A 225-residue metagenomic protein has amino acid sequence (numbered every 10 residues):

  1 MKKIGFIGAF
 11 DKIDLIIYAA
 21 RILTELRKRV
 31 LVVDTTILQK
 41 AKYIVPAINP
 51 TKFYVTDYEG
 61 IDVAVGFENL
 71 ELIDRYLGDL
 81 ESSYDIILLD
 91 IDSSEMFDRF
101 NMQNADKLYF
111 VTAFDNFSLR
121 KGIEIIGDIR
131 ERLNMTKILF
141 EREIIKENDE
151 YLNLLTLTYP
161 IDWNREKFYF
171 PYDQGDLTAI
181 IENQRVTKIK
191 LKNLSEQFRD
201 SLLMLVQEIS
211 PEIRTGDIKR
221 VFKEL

Functional and structural regions predicted by a protein language model:
K2-I13, R29-I86, D92-E95: P-loop/Walker-type NTP enzyme "switch/lid" segment
K12-A20, G122, L202: Short, highly selective alpha-helical patches that border small-molecule cofactor pockets in redox/cofactor-processing
I17, I86, I91-P171: Conserved catalytic-core segment of NTP-binding enzymes
A19-K28: A short, Lys/Arg-enriched amphipathic alpha-helix followed by its capping loop at the start of a domain
A47-G66, R75, I125-N134, L157-E166 (+1 more regions): Inter-domain helical "communication" segments and dimerization helices that couple sensory or membrane-embedded modules
K146-D200, M204: Beta-strand-loop-alpha "switch" segments that mediate conformational coupling across diverse proteins
I189, N193, E208-T215: Regulatory and interdomain segments flanking nucleotide-handling catalytic cores in signaling/defense enzymes
E212-L225: P-loop NTP-binding site
